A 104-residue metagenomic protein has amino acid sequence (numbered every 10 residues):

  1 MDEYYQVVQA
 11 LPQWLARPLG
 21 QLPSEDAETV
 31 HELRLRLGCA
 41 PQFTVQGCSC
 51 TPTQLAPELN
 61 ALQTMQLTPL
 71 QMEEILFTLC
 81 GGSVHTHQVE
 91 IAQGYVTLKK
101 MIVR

Functional and structural regions predicted by a protein language model:
M1-K99: N-terminal accessory targeting/assembly segments
M101-R104: Structured, non-catalytic alpha/beta "coupling" segments that mediate domain-domain communication and provide generic
